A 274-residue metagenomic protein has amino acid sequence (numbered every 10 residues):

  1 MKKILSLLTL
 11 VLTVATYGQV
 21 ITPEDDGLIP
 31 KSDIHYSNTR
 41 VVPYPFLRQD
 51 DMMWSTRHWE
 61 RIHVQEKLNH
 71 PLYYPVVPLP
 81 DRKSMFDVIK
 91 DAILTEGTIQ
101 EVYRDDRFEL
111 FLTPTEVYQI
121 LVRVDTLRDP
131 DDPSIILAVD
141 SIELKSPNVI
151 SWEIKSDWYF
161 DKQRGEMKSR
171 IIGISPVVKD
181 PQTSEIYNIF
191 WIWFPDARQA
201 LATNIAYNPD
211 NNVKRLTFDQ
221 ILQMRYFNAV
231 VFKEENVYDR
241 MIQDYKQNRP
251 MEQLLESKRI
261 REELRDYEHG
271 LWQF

Functional and structural regions predicted by a protein language model:
M1-D26: Bacterial Sec-dependent N-terminal signal peptides
K3, T126, S175-V177: Assembly/interface hotspot detector across virion components, adhesins/toxins, and nucleic-acid enzymes
L10, Y17, G165, E185 (+1 more regions): Short conserved micro-motifs at the rims of enzyme active sites and ligand-binding pockets
Q19-Q163, F194-F274: A domain-level signal for the mature, folded cores of soluble proteins
N148-I150, R170, N188: Residues that flank catalytic or metal-binding motifs in active/ligand-binding sites
E166, I171-I186: Extended serine/threonine-enriched, polar tracts that run as long, contiguous segments within proteins
T183-D196: Short linear, low-complexity motifs centered on an aromatic residue
